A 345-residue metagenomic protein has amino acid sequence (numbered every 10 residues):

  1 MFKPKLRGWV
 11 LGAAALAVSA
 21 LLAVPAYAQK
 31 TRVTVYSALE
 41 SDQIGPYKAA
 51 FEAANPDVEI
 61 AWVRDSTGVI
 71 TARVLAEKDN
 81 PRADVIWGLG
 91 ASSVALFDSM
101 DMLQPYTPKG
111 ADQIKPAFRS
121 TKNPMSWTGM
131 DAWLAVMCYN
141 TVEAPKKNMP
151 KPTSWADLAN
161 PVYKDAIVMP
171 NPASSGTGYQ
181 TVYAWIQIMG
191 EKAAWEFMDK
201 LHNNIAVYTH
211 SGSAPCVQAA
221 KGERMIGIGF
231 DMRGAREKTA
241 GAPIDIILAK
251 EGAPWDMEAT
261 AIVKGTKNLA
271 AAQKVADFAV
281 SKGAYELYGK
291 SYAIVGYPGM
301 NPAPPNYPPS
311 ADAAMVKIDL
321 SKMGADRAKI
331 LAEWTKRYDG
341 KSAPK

Functional and structural regions predicted by a protein language model:
Q29-A95: Early extracytoplasmic/lumenal segment of secretory-pathway proteins
A38, D42-G45, G68, R82-E223: Extracytoplasmic ligand-binding site segments that recognize negatively charged/polar headgroups
S92-L96, A220, R224-P243: A ligand-binding cleft/hinge motif common to bilobed small-molecule-binding domains
L103-D112, W127-T128, A156, A242-P254 (+2 more regions): Short beta-strand->loop
C138-E143, D256-N268, L287-Y288: A bilobed periplasmic-binding-protein/Venus flytrap-type ligand-binding module shared by bacterial periplasmic
V162-P170, A279-P302: Periplasmic-binding protein-like
E191-A193, A293-K345: An extracytoplasmic/periplasmic, membrane-proximal ligand-sensing/linker region
F197-H202, Y208-T209, A240-K264, G299: Periplasmic-binding protein-like
